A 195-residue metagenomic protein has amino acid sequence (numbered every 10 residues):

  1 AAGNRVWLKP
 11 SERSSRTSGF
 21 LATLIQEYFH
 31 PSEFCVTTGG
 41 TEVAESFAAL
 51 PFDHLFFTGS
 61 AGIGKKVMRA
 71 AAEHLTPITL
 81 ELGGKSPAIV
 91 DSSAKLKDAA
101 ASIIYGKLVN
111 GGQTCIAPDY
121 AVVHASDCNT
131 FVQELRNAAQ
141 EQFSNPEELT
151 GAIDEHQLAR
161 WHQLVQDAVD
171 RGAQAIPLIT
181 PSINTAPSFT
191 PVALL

Functional and structural regions predicted by a protein language model:
A1-D98: Rossmann-like NAD(P) dinucleotide-binding subdomain of oxidoreductase/dehydrogenase enzymes
F29, G62-L195: ALDH superfamily catalytic-core signature
